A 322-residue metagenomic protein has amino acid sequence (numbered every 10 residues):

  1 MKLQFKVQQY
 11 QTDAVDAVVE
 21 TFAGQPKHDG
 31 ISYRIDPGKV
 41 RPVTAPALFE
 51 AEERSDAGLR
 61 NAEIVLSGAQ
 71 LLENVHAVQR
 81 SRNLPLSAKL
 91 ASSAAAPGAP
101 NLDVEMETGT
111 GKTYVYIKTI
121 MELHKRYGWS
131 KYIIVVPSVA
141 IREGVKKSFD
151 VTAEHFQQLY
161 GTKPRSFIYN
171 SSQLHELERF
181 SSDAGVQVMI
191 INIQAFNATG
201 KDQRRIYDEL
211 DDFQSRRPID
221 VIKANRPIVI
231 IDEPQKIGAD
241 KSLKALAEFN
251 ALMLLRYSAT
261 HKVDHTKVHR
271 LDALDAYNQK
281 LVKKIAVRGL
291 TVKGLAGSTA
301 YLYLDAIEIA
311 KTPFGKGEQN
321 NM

Functional and structural regions predicted by a protein language model:
M1-M322: RecA-like P-loop NTPase motor core of helicase/translocase proteins
